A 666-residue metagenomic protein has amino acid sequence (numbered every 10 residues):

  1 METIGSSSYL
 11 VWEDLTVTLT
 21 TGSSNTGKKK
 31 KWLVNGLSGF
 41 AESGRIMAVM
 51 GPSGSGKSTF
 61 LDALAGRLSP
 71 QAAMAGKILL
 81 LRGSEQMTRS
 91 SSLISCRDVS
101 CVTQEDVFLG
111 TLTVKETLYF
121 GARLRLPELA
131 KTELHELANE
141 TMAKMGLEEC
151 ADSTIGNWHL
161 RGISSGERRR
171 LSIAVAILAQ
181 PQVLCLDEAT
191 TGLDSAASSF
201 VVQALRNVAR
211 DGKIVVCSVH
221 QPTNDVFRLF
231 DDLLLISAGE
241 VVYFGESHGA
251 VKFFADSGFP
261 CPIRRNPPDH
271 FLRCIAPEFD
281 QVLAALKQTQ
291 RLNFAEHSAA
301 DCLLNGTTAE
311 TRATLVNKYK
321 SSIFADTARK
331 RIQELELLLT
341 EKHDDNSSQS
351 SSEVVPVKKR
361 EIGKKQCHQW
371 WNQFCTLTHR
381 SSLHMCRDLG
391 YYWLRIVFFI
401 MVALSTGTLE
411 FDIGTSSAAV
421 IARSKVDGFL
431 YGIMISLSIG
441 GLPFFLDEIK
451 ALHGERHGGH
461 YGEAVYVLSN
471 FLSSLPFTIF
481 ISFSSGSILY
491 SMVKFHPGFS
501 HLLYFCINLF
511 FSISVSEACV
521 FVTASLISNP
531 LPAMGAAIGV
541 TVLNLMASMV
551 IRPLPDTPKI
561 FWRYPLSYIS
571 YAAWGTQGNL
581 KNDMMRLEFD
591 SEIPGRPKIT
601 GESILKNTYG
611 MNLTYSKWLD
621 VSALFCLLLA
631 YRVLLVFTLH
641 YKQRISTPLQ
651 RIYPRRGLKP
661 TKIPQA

Functional and structural regions predicted by a protein language model:
M1-S38, S43-R45, P52, A75-S92 (+8 more regions): Topological signature of polytopic alpha-helical transporters
L64-L68: Helix-to-loop junction immediately C-terminal to a conserved catalytic motif
L112, I155, I163, A176-I177: ABC ATPase signature
H159, E188-A189: Walker B catalytic motif
I173-A174, V201: Hydrophobic anchor residue at the start of the ABC signature
I177-V183: A short, proline-enriched helix->beta-strand linker immediately N-terminal to the Walker B motif in ABC-type P-loop
D211, C217-S218, T223-F227, D232-L235 (+2 more regions): Alpha-helical transmembrane segments and their short interhelical loops
A422-L489, V493, T541: Hydrophobic alpha-helical transmembrane segments of multi-pass membrane transport proteins
